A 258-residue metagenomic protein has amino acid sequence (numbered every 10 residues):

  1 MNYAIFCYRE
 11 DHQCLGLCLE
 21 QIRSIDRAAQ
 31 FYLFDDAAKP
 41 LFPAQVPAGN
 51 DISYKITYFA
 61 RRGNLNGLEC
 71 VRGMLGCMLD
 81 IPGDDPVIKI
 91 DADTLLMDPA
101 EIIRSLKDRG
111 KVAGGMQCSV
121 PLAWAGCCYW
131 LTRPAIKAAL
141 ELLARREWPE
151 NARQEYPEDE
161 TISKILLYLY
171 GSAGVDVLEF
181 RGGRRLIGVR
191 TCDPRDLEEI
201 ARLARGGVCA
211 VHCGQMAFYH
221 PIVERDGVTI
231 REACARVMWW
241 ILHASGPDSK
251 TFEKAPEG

Functional and structural regions predicted by a protein language model:
M1-E20: N-proximal low-complexity "stem/linker" segments adjacent to membrane-targeting elements
C14, A152-G258: C-terminal catalytic/acceptor-binding lobe
E20-A29: Short, acidic, metal-binding catalytic loop of nucleotide-sugar glycosyltransferases
D26, I81-P82, R109-G110, Y170: A structural signal for short coil/turn segments at secondary-structure junctions
D35-A37: Acidic ATP/Mg2+-coordinating residue in the GHKL
K39-D84: Active-site-proximal specificity loops/subdomain of glycosyltransferases
N64-L68, I90, T94-L169: Conserved catalytic core of nucleotide-sugar-dependent glycosyltransferases
V87: Short aromatic/hydrophobic "clamp" motif used to bind/position activated sugar donors
